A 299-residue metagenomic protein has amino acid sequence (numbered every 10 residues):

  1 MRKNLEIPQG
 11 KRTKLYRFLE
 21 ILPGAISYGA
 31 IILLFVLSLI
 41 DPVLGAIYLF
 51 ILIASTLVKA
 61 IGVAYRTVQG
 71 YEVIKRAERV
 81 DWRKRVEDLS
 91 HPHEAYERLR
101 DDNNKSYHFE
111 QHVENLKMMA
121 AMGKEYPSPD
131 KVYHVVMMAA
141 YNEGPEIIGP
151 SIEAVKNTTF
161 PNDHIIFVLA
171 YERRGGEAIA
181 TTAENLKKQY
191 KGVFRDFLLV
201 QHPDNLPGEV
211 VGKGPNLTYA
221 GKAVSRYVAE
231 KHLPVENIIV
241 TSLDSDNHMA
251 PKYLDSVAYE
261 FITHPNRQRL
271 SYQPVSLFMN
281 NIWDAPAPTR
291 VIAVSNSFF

Functional and structural regions predicted by a protein language model:
M1-K124: N-terminal membrane-anchoring/stem segments of glycan-assembly enzymes
K117, Y190-R195, E209-A229, P234 (+1 more regions): Long helical/loop segments within the catalytic core of UDP-sugar-dependent glycosyltransferases, especially the large
P127-H134, E236: A short, charged/proline- and glycine-enriched loop that marks the coil->beta-strand transition at the N-terminal
P129, S151-I166, Q189, T263-H264: Short, acidic, metal-binding catalytic loop of nucleotide-sugar glycosyltransferases
K131, M138-E153, R173-R174: Active-site beta-to-alpha loop of glycosyltransferases that engages the nucleotide-sugar donor
Y171-L186, H202-P207: A conserved acidic beta->alpha catalytic loop
V240: Short aromatic/hydrophobic "clamp" motif used to bind/position activated sugar donors
D244-H248: The conserved acidic donor/metal-binding loop of glycosyltransferases
